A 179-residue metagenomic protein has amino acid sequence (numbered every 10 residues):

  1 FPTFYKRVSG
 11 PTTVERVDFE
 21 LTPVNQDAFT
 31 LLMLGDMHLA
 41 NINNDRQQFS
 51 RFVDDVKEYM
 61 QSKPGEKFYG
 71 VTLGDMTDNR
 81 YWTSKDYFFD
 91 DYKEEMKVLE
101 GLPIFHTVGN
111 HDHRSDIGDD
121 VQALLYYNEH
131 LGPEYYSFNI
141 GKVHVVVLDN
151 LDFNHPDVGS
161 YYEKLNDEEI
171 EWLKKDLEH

Functional and structural regions predicted by a protein language model:
F1-P2, N166: Generic structural signal for alpha-helix starts
T3, S9-T83: N-terminal active-site segment of His-dependent metallophosphoesterases
T3-F4, P133: Short structured motifs
Y81-E178: Extended active-site neighborhood of metal-dependent phosphoesterases/phosphodiesterases
